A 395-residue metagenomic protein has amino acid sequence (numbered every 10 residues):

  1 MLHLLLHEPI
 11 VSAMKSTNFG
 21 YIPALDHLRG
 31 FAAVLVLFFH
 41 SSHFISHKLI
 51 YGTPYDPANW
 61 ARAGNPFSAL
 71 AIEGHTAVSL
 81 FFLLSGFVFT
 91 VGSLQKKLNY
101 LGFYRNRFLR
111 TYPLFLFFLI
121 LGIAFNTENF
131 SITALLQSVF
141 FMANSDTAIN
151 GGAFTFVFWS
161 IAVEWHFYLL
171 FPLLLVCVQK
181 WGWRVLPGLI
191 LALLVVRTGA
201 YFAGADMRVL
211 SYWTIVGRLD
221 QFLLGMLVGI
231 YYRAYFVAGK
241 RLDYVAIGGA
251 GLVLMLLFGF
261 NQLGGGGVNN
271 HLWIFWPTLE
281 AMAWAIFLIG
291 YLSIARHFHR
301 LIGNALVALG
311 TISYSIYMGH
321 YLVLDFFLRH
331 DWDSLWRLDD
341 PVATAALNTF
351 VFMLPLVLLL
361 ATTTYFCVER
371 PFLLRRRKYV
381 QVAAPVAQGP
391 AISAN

Functional and structural regions predicted by a protein language model:
L2-A24, F38-G74, T90-G102, D146-I149 (+4 more regions): Alpha-helical transmembrane segments in multi-pass integral membrane proteins
I22-A33, F167-L169: Alpha-helical transmembrane segments and their helix-start/interface "positive-inside/aromatic belt" motifs in integral
H27, R105-F118, L175, T311: Alpha-helical transmembrane segments of multi-pass membrane proteins
R29, S79, E164, L309 (+1 more regions): Short, conserved phosphate/pyrophosphate- and ester-handling motifs at nucleotide-, phospho-/glycolipid
A32-L35, F39-S42, L84-S85, A143 (+2 more regions): Membrane-embedded alpha-helical transmembrane segments of multi-pass integral membrane proteins
V36, F118-G122, L193, M353 (+1 more regions): Alpha-helical transmembrane segments of integral membrane proteins
H40, F81-F82, F87-V91, L109-A134 (+2 more regions): Specific transmembrane helices
T90, L94, T111, F125-E128 (+4 more regions): Hydrophobic alpha-helical segments with transmembrane-like composition
